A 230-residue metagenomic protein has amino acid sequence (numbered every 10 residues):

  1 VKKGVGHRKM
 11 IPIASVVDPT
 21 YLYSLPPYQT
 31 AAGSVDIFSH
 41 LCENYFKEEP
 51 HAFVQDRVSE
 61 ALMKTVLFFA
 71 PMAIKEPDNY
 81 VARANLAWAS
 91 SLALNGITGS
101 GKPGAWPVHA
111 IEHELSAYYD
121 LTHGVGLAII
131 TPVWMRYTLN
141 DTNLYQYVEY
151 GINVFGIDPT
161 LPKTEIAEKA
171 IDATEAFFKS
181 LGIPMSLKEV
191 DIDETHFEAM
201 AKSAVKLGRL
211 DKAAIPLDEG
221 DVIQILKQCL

Functional and structural regions predicted by a protein language model:
V1-V54, Y145-E149: A glycine/threonine-rich phosphate-anchoring loop and its flanking beta-alpha core in nucleotide/phosphate-binding
V16, S34, P107, Y118-L121 (+1 more regions): Alpha-helical architecture
P26-Y28, T98, G220: A short secondary-structure junction signal
N44-A173: Active-site segments that bind and position negatively charged phosphate/pyrophosphate groups
V154-L230: C-terminal charged capping/lid subdomain of soluble metabolic enzymes
